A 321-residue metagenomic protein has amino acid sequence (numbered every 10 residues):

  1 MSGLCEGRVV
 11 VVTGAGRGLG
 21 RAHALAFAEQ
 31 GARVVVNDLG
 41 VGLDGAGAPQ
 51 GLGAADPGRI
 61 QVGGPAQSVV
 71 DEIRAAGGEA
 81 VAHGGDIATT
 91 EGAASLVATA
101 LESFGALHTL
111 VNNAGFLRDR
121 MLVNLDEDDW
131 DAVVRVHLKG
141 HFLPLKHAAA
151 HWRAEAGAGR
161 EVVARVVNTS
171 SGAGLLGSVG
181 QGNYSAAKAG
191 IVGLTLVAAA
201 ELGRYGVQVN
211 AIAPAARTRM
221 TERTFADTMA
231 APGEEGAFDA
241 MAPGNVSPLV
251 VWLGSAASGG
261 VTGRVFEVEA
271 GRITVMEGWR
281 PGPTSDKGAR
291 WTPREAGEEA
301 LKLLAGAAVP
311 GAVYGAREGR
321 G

Functional and structural regions predicted by a protein language model:
S2-V36, V41: Canonical Rossmann dinucleotide-binding motif of NAD(H)/NADP(H)-dependent dehydrogenases/reductases, specifically
E6, A76-E79, T99-N112, R118 (+2 more regions): A glycine-rich helix->loop->beta "capping" turn within Rossmann-like NAD(P)(H)-dependent oxidoreductase domains
I60-Q67, G84-S95, E127: The beta1-alpha1 cofactor-binding region of Rossmann-like NAD(H)/NADP(H)-dependent oxidoreductases
M121-L122, D126-V134: Substrate-binding pocket helix/loop in short-chain dehydrogenase/reductase
L145, A187, T195: Active-site helix of classical SDR
S171: Residue(s) in the substrate-gating loop at a strand-loop-helix junction that position the organic substrate next
G233-G321: C-terminal helical subdomain
